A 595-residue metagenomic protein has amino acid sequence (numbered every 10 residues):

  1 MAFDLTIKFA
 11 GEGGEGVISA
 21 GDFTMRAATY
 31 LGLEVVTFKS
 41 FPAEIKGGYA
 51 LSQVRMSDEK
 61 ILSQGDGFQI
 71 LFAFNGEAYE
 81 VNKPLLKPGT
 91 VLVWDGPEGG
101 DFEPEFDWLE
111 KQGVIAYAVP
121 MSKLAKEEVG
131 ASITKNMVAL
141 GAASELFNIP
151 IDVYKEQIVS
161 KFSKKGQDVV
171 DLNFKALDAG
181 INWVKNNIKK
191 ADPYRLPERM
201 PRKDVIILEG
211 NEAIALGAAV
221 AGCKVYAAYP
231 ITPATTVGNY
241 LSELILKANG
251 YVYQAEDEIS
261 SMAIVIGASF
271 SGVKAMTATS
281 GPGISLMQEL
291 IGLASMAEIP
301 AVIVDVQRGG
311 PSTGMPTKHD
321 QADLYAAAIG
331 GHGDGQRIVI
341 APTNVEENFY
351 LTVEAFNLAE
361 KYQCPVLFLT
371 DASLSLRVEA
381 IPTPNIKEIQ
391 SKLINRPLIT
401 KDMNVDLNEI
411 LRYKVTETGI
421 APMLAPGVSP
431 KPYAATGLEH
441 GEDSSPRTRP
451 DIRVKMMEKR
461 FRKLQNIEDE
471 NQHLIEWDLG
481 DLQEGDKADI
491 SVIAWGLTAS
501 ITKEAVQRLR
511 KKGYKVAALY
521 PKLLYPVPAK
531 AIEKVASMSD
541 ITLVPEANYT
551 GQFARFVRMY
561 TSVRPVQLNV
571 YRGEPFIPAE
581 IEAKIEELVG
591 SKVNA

Functional and structural regions predicted by a protein language model:
M1-A221, V225: Active-site cofactor/cluster-binding pocket
F3-K83, T232-I329, I338-A359: Thiamine diphosphate
F23-R26, K87-G89, D107-K111, I133 (+9 more regions): Short, solvent-exposed amphipathic alpha-helical segments in soluble enzyme and RNA/protein-processing domains
P42-I45, G99-F102, L124, T235 (+7 more regions): Short gly/pro/ser/thr-enriched loop/turn and capping motifs at secondary-structure boundaries
L86-L92, P97, Q112-V114, G250 (+4 more regions): A short helix->loop->beta-strand "cap" motif at the edges of active sites that frequently abuts
A118-V119, G141, K318-P365, S391-N404 (+1 more regions): Conserved thiamine diphosphate
I207-A215, A219, L351, F356 (+1 more regions): Flexible, low-complexity linker and terminal segments
